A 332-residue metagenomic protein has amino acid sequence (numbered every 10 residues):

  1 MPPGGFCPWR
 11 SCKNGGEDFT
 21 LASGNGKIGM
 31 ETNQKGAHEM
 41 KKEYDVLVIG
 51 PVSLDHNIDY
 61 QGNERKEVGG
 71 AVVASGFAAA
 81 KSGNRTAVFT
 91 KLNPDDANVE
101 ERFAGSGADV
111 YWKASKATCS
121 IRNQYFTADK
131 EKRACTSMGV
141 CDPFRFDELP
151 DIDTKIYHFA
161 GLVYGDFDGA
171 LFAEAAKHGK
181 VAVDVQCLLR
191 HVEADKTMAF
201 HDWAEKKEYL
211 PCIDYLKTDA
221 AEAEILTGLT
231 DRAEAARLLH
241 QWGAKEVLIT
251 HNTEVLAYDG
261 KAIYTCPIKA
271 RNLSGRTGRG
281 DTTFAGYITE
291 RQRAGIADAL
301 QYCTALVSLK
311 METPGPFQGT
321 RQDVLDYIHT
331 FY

Functional and structural regions predicted by a protein language model:
K13, T20, N25-E31, G36: Short, positively charged and aromatic/hydrophobic N-terminal segments
K42-Y44, L54-K66, K81-A160, G165 (+2 more regions): Conserved N-terminal subdomain of the carbohydrate kinase-like
E64-F77: Short catalytic helix/loop segments, enriched in acidic residues and glycine and frequently bearing histidine
G76-R85, T289-Q292: Alpha-helix C-terminal capping segments
V181-D184, L248: Structural detector of well-ordered beta-strand residues that form the stable sheet scaffold of enzyme domains
H191-A262: Conserved phosphate/ATP/ADP-binding segment of small-molecule kinases
I268-Y332: Conserved post-catalytic alpha-helical subdomain immediately downstream of the catalytic base and nucleotide-binding
